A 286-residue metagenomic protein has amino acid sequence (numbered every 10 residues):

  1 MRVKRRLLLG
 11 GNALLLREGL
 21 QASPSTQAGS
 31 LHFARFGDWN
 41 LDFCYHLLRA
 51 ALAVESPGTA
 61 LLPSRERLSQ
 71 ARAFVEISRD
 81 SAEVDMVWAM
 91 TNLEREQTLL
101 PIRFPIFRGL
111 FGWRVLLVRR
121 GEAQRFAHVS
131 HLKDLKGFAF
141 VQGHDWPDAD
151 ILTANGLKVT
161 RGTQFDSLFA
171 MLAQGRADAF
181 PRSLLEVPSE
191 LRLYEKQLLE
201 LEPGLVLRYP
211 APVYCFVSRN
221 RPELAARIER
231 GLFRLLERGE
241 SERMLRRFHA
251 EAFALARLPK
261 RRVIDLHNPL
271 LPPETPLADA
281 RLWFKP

Functional and structural regions predicted by a protein language model:
R5-P24: N-terminal export signals
S23-T98, I228: Extracytoplasmic small-molecule ligand-binding "clamshell" domains of the periplasmic binding protein/Venus flytrap
Q27-W39, H128-D145, D178-A179: Short loop->beta-strand "edge-of-pocket" segments that line small-molecule binding or catalytic clefts across diverse
P63, R67-V84, A154, D166-L185: Short helices/loops that flank or line small-molecule/ion binding pockets
S78, M86-T98, A179-E202, V206: A ligand-binding cleft/hinge motif common to bilobed small-molecule-binding domains
I106-D150: A conserved helix-loop-strand patch within extracytoplasmic ligand-binding domains of the periplasmic binding
G109-V115, E122, R192-E229, E251-P273: Periplasmic-binding protein-like
G143-A154, L232-K285: Ligand-binding clefts/hinges and TM-proximal coupling segments of bilobed small-molecule sensing domains
